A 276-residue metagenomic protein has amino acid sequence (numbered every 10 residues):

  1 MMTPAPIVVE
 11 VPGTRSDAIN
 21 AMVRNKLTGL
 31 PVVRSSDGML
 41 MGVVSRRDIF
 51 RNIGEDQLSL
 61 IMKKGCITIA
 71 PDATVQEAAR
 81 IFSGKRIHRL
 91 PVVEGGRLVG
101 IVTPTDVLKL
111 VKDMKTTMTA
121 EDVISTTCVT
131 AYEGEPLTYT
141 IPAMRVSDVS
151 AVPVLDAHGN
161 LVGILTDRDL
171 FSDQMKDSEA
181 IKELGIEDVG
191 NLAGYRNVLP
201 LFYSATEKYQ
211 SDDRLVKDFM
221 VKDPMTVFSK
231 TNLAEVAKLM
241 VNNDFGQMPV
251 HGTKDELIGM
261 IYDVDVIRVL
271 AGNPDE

Functional and structural regions predicted by a protein language model:
M1-E276: Tandem CBS (Cystathionine beta-synthase) repeat/Bateman regulatory domains
